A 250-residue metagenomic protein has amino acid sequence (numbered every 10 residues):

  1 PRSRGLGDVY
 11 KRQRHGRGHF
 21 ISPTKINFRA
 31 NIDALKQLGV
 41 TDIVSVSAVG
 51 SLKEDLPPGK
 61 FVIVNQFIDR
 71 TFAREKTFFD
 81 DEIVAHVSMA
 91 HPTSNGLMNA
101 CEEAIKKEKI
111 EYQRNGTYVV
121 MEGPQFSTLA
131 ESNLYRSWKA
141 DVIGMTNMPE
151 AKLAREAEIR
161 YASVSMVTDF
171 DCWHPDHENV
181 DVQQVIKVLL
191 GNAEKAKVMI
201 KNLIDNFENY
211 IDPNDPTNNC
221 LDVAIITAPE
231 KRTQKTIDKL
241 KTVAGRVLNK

Functional and structural regions predicted by a protein language model:
P1-L6, Y10: Single conserved hydrophobic/aromatic residue that forms the stacking wall/gate of nucleotide- or nucleobase-binding
K11-T24, G116, L134-S137: Short, basic, glycine/proline-bearing loop/turn elements
S22-V44: Glycine-rich anion/phosphate-binding loops
K36-G39, R136, R155: Non-catalytic positions within long, well-ordered alpha-helices that form the structural scaffold/packing of enzyme
S51-A130: Mid-sequence, gly/pro-rich, charge-dense loop/helix-turn segments that line enzyme active sites
M145-V182: Zn-dependent metallopeptidase/amidohydrolase metal-coordination segment
C172-N219: His/Asp/Glu-rich mid-to-C-terminal helical/loop segments that flank catalytic regions of hydrolases
L221-K250: Acidic, Ser/Thr-rich low-complexity intrinsically disordered segments
